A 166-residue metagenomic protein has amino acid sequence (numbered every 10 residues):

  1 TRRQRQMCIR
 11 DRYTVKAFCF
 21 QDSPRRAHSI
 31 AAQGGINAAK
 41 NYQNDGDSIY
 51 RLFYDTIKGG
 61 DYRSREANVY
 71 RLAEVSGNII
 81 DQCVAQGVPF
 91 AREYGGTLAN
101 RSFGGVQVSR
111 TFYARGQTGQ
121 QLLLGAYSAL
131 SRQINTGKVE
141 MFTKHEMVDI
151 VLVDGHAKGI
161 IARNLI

Functional and structural regions predicted by a protein language model:
T1-I9: Single conserved hydrophobic/aromatic residue that forms the stacking wall/gate of nucleotide- or nucleobase-binding
D11-Y13, G137: Helix C-cap/helix->beta junction micro-motif
Y13-C19: Short beta-strand "acidic-cap" motif of Rossmann-like dinucleotide-binding folds
F20-N164: Conserved N-terminal/central alpha/beta ligand/cofactor-binding core
